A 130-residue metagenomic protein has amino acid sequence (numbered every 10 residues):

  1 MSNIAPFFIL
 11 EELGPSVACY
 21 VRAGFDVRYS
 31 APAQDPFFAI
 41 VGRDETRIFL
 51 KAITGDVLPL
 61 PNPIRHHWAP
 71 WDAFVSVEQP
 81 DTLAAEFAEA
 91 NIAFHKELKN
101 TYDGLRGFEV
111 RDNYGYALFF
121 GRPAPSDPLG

Functional and structural regions predicted by a protein language model:
M1-F7, A23-S76, A84-R111, G121-G130: Vicinal oxygen chelate
E12-V27: Amphipathic alpha-helical segments
V17-C19, D81-E86: Short amphipathic alpha-helices within nucleic acid-binding modules
